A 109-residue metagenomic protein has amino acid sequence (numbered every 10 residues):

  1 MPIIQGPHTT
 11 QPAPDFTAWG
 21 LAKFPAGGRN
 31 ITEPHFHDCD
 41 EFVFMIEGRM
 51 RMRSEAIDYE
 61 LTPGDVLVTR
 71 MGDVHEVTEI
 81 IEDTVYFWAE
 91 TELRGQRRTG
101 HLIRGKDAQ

Functional and structural regions predicted by a protein language model:
M1-P34, C39-D40, A89-T91: A short glycine-rich, His/Asp/Glu-containing loop-to-beta-strand
F36-M52: Short, conserved beta-strand element in jelly-roll/cupin
F42, R49, D58, V74 (+1 more regions): Structural motif
A56-G72: Short acidic-glycine-tyrosine-enriched beta hairpin
M71-R97: Ligand-binding loop in jelly-roll beta-barrel domains
Q96-Q109: Acidic/histidine-enriched, glycine/proline-rich intrinsically disordered or flexible terminal extensions
